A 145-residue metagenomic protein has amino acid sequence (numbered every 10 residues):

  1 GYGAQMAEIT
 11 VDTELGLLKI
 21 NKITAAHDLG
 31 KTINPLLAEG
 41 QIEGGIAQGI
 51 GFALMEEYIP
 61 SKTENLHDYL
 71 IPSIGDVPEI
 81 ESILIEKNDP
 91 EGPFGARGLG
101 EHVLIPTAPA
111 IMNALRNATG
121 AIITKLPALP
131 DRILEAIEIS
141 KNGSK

Functional and structural regions predicted by a protein language model:
G1-K145: C-terminal catalytic domains of large/alpha subunits in multi-subunit enzymes
